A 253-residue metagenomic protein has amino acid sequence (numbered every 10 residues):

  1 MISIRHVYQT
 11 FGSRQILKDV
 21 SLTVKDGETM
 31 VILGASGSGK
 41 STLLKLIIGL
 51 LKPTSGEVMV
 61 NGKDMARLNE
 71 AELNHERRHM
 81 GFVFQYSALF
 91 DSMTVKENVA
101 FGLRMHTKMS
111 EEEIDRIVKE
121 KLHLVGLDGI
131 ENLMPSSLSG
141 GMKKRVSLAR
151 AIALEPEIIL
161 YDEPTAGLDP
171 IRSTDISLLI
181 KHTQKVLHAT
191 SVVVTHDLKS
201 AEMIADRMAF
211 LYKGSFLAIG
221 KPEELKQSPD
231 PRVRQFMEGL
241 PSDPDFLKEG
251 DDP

Functional and structural regions predicted by a protein language model:
I48: Helix-to-loop junction immediately C-terminal to a conserved catalytic motif
K63-D64, E111-G129: Conserved ABC ATPase "signature" region
M65-G81, E111, L225-S228: ABC ATPase NBD coupling module
M134-L138, M142: Conserved ABC ATPase signature
A153-E157: A short, proline-enriched helix->beta-strand linker immediately N-terminal to the Walker B motif in ABC-type P-loop
I159-D162: Catalytic Walker B motif of ABC-type/P-loop ATPase nucleotide-binding domains
